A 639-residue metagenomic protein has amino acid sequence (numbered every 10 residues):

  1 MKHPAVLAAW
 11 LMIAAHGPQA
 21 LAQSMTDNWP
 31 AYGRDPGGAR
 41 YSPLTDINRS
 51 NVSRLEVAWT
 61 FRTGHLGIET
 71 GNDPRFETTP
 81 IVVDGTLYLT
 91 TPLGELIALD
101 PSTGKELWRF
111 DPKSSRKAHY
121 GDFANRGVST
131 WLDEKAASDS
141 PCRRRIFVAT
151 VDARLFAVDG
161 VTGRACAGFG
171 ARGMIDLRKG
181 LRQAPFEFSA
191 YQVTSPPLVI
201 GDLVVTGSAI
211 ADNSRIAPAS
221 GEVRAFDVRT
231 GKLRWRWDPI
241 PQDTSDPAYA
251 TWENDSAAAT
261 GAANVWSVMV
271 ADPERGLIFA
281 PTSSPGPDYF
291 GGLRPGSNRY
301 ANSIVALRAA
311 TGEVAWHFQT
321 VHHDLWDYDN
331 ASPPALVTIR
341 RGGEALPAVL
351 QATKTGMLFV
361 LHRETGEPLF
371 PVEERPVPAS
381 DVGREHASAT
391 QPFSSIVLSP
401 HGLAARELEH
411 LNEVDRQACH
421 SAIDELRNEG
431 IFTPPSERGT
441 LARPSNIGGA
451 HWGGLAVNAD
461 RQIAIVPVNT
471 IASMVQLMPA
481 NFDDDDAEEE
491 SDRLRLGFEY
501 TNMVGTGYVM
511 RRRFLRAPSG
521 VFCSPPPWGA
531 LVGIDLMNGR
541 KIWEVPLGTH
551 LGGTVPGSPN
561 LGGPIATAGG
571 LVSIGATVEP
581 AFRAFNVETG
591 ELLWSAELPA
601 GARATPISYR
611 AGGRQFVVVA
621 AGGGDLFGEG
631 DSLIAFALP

Functional and structural regions predicted by a protein language model:
M1-L7, P18: Bacterial N-terminal signal peptides that target proteins for export
M12-A20: C-terminal segment of classical bacterial N-terminal signal peptides
A20-I47, S388-R416, H420, R493-E499: N-terminal pre-domain segments of enzymes
Q23-L66, T79-V82, V532: Mature N-terminal segment immediately following signal peptide/propeptide cleavage in secreted/periplasmic
W29-G33, D73-T91, Y120-R154, S189-R215 (+12 more regions): Repeat-blade elements of multi-bladed beta-propeller folds
P36-P43, L66-T70, I97, P287-Y289 (+1 more regions): Short, solvent-exposed loop/turn elements at domain surfaces
N51-G64, L96-A118, L132-A137, L155-E187 (+8 more regions): Extracytoplasmic/lumenal domain signature
P435-A472, L477-P479: Segments forming glycine/polar-rich beta-alpha architectures that bind adenosine-containing cofactors
